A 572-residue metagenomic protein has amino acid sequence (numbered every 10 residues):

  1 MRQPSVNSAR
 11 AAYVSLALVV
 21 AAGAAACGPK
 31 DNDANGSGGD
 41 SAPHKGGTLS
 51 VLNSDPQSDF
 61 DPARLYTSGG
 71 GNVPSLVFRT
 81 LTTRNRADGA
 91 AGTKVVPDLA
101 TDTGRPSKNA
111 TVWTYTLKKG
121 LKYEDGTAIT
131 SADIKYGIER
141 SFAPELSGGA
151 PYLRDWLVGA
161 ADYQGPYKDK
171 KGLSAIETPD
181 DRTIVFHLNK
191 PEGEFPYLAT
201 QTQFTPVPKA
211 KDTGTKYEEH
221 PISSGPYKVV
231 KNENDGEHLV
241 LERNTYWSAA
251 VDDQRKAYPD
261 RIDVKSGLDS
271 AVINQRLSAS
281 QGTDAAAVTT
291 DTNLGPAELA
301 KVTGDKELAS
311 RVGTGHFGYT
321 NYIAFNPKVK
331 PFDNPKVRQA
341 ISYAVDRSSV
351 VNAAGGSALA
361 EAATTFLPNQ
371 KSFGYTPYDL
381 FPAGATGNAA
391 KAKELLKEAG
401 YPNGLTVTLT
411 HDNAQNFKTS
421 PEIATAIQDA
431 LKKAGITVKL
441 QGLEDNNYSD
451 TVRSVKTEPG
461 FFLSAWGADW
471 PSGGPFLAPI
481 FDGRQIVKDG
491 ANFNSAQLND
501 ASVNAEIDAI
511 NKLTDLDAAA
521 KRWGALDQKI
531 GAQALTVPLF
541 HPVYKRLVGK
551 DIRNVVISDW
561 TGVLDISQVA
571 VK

Functional and structural regions predicted by a protein language model:
V51, G126, L277-A285, L409 (+3 more regions): Periplasmic binding protein-like
L52-K108, I222: N-terminal lobe/hinge region of extracytoplasmic solute-binding protein
A87-A90, K170, P191-A257, R261: Gly/Pro-rich hinge or "lid" segments in bacterial periplasmic/extracellular proteins
T116, D133-K135, R140-P208, E233: Surface-exposed binding/hinge segments that line and control ligand-binding clefts or catalytic entry sites
P151, V230-E242, D263-V329, N352-A353: Extracellular/periplasmic solute-recognition and catalytic clefts
V351, T437-N447, A478-G549, K572: Extracytoplasmic/peripheral linker and loop segments enriched in polar/acidic and small residues with frequent Thr/Pro
A358-E398, N416-E422: Structural transition elements
R546-K572: Long beta-strand-rich cores associated with HINT superfamily self-processing modules
